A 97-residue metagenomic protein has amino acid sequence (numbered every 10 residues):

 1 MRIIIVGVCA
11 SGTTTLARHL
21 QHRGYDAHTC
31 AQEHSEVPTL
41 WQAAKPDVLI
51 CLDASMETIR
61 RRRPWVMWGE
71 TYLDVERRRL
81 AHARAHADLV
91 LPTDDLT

Functional and structural regions predicted by a protein language model:
R2-I4, D26: Residue-level preference for the first positions of well-ordered beta-strands
I4-L20: Glycine-rich phosphate-binding P-loop
G24, K45-D47, H86-D88: Short, well-ordered alpha-helix to beta-strand connector turns
Y25, A43, D74-V75: Catalytic phosphate/metal-binding cores of nucleic-acid and nucleotide-processing enzymes, i.e., regions that mediate
A27-P38: Short beta-strand-centered segment that lines the nucleotide-binding/catalytic pocket of NTP-utilizing
W41-A44, H82-R84: Conserved catalytic network of the ASCE P-loop NTPase/AAA+ motor domain
K45-R63, L91-P92: Conserved phosphate-donor/acceptor-positioning beta-strand/loop module used by diverse small-molecule
W65-T97: Small-molecule kinase domains that catalyze NTP-dependent phosphoryl transfer to phosphate-bearing small molecules
